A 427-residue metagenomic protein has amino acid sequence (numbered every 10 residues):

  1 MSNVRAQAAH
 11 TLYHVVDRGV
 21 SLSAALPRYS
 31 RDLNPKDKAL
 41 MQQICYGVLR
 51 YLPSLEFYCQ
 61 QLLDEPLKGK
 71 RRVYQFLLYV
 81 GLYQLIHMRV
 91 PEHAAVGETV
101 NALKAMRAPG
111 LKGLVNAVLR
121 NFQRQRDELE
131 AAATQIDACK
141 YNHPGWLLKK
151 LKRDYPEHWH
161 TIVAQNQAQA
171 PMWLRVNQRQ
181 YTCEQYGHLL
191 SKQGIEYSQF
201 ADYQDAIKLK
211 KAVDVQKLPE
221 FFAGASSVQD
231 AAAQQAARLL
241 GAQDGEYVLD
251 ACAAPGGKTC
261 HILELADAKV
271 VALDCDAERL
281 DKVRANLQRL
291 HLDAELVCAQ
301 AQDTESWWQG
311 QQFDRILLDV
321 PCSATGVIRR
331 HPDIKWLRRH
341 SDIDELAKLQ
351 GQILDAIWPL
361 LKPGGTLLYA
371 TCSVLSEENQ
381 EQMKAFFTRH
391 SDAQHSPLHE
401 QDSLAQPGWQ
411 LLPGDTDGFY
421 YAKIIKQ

Functional and structural regions predicted by a protein language model:
M1-Q427: S-adenosylmethionine
